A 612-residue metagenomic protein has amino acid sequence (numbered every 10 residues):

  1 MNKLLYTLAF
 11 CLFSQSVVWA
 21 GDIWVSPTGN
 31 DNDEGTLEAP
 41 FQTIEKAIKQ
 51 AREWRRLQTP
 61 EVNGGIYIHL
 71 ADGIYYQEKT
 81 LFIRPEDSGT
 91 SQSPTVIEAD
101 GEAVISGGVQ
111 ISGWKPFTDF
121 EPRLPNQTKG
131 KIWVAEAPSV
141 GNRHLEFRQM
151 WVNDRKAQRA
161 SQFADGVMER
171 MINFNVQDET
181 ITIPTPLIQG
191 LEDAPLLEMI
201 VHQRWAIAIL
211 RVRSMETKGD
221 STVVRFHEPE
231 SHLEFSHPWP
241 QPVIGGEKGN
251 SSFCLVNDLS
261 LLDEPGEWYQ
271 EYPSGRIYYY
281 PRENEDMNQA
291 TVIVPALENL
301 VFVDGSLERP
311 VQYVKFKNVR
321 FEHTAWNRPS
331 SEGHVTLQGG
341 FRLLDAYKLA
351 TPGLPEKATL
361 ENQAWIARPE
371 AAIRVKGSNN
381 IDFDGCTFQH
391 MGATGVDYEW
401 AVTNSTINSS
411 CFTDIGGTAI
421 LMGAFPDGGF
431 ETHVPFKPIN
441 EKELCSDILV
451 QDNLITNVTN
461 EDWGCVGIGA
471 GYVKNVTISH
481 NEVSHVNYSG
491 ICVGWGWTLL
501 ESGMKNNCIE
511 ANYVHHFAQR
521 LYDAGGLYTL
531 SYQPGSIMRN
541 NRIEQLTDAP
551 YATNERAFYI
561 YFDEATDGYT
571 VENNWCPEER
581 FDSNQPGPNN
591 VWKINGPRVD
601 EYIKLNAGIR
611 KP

Functional and structural regions predicted by a protein language model:
M1-Y6: Bacterial N-terminal signal peptides that target proteins for export
T7-S16: Bacterial N-terminal signal peptides
V18-A20: Boundary at the C-terminal end of the N-terminal hydrophobic targeting segment
W24-G377, D382, G428-I439: Extracellular polysaccharide-degrading/modifying enzymes targeting complex plant/algal/animal polysaccharides
H69, Y76, F82, V96-E98 (+18 more regions): Extracellular beta-strand solenoid repeats
K79-T80, E298, A325-S331, E370 (+12 more regions): Short glycine/acidic-rich loop motifs that flank beta-strands on beta-rich extracellular proteins
M150, R155, Q162-A164, N327 (+1 more regions): Extracellular beta-rich repeat passengers
Q312-H323, T359, N379-H390, V402-G417 (+6 more regions): Right-handed parallel beta-helix
